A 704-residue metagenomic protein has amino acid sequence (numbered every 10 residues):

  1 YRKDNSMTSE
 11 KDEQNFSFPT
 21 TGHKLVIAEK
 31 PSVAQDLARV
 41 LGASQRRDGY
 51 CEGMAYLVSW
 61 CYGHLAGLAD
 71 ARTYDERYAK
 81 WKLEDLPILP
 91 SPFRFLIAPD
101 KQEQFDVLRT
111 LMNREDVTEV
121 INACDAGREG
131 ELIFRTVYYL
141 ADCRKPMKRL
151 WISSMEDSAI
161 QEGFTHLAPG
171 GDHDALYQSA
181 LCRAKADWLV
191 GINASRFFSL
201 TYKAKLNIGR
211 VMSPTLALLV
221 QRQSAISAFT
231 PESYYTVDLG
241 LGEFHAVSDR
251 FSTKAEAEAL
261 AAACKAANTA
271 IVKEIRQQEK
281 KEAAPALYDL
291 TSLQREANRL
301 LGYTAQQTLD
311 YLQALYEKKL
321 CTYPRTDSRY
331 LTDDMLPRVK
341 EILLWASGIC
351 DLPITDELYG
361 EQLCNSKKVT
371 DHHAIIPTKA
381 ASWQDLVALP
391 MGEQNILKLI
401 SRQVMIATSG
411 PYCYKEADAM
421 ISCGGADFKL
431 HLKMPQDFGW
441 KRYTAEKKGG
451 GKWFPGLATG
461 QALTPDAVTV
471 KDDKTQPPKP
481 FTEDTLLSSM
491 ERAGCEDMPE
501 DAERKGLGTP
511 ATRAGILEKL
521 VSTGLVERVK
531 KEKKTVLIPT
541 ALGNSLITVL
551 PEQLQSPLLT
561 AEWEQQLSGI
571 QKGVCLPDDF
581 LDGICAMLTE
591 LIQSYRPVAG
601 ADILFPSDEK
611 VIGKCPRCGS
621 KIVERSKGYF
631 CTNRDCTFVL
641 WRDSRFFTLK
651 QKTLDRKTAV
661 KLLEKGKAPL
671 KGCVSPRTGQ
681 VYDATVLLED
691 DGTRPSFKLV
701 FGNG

Functional and structural regions predicted by a protein language model:
K3, T8-S17, T21-L25, R47 (+9 more regions): Basic, low-complexity terminal or inter-domain segments flanking catalytic cores
K3-A184, W188, Q476-P477: Intrinsically disordered, low-complexity regulatory segments
G22-H23, A123-A126, K203-K205, Q277-A286 (+3 more regions): Conserved short loop/turn motifs at secondary-structure junctions
P31-A38, A55-V58, Y62, A98-R109 (+17 more regions): Amphipathic alpha-helical transducer elements in NTP-driven molecular machines
F93-L96, C124, R144-K148, P169-L176 (+7 more regions): Short, polar/flexible loop-turn hinges at active-site or ligand-entry regions and domain interfaces
E115, D157-L241, Q277-Q278: C-terminal or mid-to-C-terminal helical accessory/interaction module adjacent to the motor/catalytic core
K254-Y288, Q294: Metal- or metallocofactor-binding catalytic centers and their adjacent structured scaffolds across diverse enzyme
